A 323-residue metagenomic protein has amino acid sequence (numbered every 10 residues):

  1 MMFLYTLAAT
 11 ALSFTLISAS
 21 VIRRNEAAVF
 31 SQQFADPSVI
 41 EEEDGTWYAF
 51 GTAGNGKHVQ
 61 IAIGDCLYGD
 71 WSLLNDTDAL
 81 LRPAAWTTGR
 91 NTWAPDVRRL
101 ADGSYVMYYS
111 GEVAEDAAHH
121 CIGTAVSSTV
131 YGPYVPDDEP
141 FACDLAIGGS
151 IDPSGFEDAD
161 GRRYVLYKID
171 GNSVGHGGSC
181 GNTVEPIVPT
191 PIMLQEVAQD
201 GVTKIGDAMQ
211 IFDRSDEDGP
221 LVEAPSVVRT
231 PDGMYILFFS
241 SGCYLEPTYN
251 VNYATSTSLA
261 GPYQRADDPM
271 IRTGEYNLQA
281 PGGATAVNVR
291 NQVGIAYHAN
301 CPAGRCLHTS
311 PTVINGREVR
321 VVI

Functional and structural regions predicted by a protein language model:
M1-R24: Fungal secretory targeting signals
S20-I323: Carbohydrate-active catalytic/glycan-binding domains of CAZyme proteins, especially the secreted or lumenal ectodomains
